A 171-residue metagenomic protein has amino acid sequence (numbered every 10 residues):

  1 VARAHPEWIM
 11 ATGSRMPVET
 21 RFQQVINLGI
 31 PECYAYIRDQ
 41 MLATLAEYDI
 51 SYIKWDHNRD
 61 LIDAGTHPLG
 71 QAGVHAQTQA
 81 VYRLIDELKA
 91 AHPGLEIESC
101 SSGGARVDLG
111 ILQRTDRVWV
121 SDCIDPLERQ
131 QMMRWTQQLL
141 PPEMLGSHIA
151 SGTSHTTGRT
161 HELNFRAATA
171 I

Functional and structural regions predicted by a protein language model:
V1, E19, L61-G65: Short acidic/His/Gly/Ser-rich catalytic and metal-binding motifs that mark active-site loops of diverse hydrolases
A2-A35, D39, T78-I171: Glycan-recognition surfaces
Y36-P68: Active-site groove signature of glycoside hydrolases
Y48, H57, L61, G73 (+2 more regions): Extracellular polysaccharide-recognition and catalytic grooves
G65-A76, G110-R114: Short glycine/threonine-rich loop-to-helix capping motif typified by GTGT followed within a few residues by an Asp-Pro
